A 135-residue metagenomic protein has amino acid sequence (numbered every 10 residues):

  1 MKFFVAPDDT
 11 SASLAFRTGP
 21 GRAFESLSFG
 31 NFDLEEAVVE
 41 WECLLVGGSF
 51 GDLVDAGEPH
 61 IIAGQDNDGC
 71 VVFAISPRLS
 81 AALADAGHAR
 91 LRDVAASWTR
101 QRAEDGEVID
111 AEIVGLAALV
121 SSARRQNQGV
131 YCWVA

Functional and structural regions predicted by a protein language model:
M1-A118, S122-Q126: Acidic (Asp/Glu-rich) sequence patches and key acidic residues that form negatively charged surfaces used
G129-V134: A structural signal for short, well-ordered beta-strand segments and their strand-loop junctions that often border
